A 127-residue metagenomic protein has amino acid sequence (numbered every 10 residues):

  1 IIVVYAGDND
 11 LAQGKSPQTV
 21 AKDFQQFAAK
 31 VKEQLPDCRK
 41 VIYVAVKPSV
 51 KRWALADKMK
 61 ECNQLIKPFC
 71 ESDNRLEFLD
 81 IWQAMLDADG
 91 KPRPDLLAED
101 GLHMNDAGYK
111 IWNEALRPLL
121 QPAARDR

Functional and structural regions predicted by a protein language model:
I1-R127: Alpha-helical cap/lid subdomain in secreted, periplasmic, or secretory-pathway luminal O-acyl-processing enzymes
